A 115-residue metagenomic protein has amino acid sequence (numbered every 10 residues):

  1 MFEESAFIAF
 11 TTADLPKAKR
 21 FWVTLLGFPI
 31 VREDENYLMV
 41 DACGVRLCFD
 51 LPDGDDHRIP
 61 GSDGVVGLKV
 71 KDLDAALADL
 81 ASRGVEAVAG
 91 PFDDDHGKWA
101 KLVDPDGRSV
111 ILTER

Functional and structural regions predicted by a protein language model:
M1-K17, R46, G64-V66: N-terminal beta-strand motif that seeds the catalytic metal site of vicinal oxygen chelate
T12, A42, V70: Aromatic-flanked redox-active Cys/Sec active sites in thiol-based oxidoreductases, especially the WC-centered
A18-V23, L80, G107: Conserved active-site tyrosine of GNAT-family acetyltransferases
G27-R32, A87-P91: Short secondary-structure junctions
P29-D63, S109-E114: Conserved short beta-strand elements that form part of the metal-binding/catalytic scaffold of enzyme active sites
V66-L77, V85: Mid-chain, well-packed structural core segment of small domains
S82-R115: Vicinal oxygen chelate
